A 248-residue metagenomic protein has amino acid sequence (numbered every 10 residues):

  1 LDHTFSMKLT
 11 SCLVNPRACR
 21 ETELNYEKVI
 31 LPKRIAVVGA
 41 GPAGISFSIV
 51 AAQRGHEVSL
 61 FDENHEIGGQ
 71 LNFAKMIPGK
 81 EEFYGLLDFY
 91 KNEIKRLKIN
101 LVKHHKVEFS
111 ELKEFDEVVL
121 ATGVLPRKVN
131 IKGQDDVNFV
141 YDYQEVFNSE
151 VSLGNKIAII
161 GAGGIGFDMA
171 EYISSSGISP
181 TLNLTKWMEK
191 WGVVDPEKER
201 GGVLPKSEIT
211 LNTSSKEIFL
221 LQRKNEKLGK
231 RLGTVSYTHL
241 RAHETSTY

Functional and structural regions predicted by a protein language model:
L1-L31: Cysteine-cluster motifs in flexible loop/terminal segments that predominantly coordinate metals
R20-E23, I67-L71, K128-V129: Short acidic/His/Gly/Ser-rich catalytic and metal-binding motifs that mark active-site loops of diverse hydrolases
P32-E63, V102-S110, V124-I131, Y143-L228 (+1 more regions): Rossmann-like dinucleotide/flavin-binding elements
E66-E82, K230-S236: Conserved N-terminal glycine-rich FAD pyrophosphate-binding loop of Rossmann-like flavoproteins
Y90-L101, S246: A structural motif corresponding to the C-terminal end of an alpha-helix and its immediate exit/capping segment
F115-T122: Short hydrophobic core segments
T238-T245: Conserved small/polar residues in nucleotide/adenosyl-binding loops
